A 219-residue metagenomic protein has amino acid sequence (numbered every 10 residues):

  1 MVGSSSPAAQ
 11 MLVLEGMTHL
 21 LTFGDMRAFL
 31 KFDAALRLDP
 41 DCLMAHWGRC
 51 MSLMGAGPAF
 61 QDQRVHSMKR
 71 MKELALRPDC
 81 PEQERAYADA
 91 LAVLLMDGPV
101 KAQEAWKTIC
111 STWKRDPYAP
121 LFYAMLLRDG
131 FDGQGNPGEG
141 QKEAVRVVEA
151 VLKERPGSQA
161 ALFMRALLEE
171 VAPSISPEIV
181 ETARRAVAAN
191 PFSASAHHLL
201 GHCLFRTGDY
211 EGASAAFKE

Functional and structural regions predicted by a protein language model:
S5-A34, L38, A88-G98: Alpha-helical segment of the N-proximal tetratricopeptide repeat
A8, C42-L43, E82, R115-A119 (+2 more regions): Residue-level recognition of tetratricopeptide repeat
A8, E15, R49, D89 (+3 more regions): Structural register within alpha-helical repeat arrays
H19, L53, V93, L127 (+2 more regions): Residue at a conserved register position within TPR or TPR-like alpha-solenoid repeats
T22-F23, A56, M96-D97, G130 (+3 more regions): Structural motif corresponding to the intra-repeat A-B loop/turn of tetratricopeptide repeats
D25-M26, P99, Q141, I175-S176 (+1 more regions): TPR-repeat structural position
A34-A35, M71-L74, T108-I109, A150-V151 (+2 more regions): Canonical positions in the second alpha-helix
